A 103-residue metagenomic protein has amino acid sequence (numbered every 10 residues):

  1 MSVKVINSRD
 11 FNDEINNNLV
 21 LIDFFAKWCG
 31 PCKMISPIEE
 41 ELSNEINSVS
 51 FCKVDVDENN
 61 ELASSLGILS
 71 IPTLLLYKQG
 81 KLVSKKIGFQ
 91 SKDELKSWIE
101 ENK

Functional and structural regions predicted by a protein language model:
M1-D13, S50: N-terminal "domain-start" segment that seeds a small globular fold
I15-F25: Short active-site neighborhood of thiol/selenol oxidoreductases, capturing the structured segment around
L19, M34-V54: Conserved helix-turn-beta segment immediately C-terminal to the redox Cys motif in thioredoxin-like folds
F24-I38: Conserved redox-active cysteine motifs that mediate thiol-disulfide chemistry, especially di-cysteine Cys-X(1-2)-Cys
V56-A63: Structural microenvironment flanking redox-active thiols in thiol-disulfide oxidoreductases
L66-L75: Structural micro-motif
K78-K103: Non-catalytic, surface beta->alpha helical segment in thiol-disulfide oxidoreductase systems
